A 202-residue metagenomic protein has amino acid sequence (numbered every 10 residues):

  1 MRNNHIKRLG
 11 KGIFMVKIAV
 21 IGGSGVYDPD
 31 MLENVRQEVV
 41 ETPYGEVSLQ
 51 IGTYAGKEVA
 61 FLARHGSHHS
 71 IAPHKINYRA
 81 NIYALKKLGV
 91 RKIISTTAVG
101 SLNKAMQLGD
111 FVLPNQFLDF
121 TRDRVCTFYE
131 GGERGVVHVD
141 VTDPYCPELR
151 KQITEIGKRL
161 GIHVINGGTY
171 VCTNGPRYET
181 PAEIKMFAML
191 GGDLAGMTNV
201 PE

Functional and structural regions predicted by a protein language model:
R2-F14: Short, Lys/Arg-enriched N-terminal segments with co-localized hydrophobic residues within the first ~10-30 amino acids
G12-V141: Metabolite-binding pocket within alpha/beta catalytic cores that recognizes anionic/polar moieties
S48-Q50, N199-E202: Short glycine-rich, acidic/polar surface loops and turns
H69-H74, V171-N174, G192: Short, flexible loop segments at the rims of nucleotide/cofactor-binding pockets, characterized by
T97, T180, T198-N199: Helix N-cap/beta->alpha junction signal
V99-G100, V171, P201: Conserved beta-strand edge residues that scaffold enzyme active sites
P144-M189: Active-site rim beta-loop-alpha module in soluble metabolic enzymes
K185-A195, N199-P201: Active-site-adjacent mobile loop/cap segments within catalytic or ligand-binding domains
